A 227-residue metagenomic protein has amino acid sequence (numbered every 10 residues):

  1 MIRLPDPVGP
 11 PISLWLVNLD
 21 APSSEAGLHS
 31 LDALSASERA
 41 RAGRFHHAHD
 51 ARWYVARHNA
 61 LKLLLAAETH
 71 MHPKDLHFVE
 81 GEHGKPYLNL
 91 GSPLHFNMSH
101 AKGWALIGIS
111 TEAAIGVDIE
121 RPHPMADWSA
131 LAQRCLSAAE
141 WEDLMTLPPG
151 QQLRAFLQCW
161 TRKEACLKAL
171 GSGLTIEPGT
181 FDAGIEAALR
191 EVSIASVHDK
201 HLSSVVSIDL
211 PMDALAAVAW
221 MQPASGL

Functional and structural regions predicted by a protein language model:
M1-L227: Core catalytic alpha/beta fold that binds nucleotide/phospho-ligands
